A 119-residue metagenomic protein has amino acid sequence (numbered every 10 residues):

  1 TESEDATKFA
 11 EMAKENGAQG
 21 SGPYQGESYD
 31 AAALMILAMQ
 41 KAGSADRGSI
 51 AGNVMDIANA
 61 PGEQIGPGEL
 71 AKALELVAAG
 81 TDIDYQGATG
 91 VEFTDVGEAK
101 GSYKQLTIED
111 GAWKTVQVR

Functional and structural regions predicted by a protein language model:
T1-R119: Extracytosolic ligand-binding ectodomains
